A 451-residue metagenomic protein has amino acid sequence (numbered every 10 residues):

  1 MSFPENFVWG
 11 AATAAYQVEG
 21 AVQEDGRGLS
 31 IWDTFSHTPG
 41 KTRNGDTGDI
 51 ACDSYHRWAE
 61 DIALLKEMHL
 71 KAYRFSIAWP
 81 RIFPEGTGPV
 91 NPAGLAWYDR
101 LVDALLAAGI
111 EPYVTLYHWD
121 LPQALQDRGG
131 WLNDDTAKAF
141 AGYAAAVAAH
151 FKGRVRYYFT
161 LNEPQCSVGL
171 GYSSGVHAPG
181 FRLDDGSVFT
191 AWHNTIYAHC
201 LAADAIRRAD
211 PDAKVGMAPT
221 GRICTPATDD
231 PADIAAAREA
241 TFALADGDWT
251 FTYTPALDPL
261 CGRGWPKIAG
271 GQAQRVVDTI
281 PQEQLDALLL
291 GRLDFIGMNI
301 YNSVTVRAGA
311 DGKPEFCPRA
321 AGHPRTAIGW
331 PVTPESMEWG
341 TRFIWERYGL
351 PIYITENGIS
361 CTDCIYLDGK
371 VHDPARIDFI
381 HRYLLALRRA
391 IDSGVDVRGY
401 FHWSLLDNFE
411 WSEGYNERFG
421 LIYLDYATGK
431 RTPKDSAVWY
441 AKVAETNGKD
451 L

Functional and structural regions predicted by a protein language model:
M1-T42, E85-T87, L95-G369, P374-L451: Active-site region of glycoside hydrolase catalytic domains
N6-V8, Y55, A72: A common structural microfeature
L29-A63: Aromatic- and Gly/Pro-rich amphipathic surface segment
D53-E60, M68, I77, A93-R100 (+2 more regions): Generic alpha-helix structural propensity
R57-A78, L290-I296: Catalytic domains of carbohydrate-active enzymes, especially glycoside hydrolases
I77-V90: Glycine-rich, proline-tolerant flexible connector loops at the mouths of alpha/beta enzymes
